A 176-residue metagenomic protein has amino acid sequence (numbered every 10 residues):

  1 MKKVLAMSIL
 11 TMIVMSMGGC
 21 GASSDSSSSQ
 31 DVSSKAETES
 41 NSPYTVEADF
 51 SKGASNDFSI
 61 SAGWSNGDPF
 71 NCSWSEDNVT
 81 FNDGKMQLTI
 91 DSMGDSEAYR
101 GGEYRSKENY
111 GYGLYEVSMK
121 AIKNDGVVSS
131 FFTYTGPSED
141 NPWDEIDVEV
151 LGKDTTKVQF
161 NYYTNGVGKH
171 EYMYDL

Functional and structural regions predicted by a protein language model:
K2-L10: Sec-dependent signal peptide recognition, specifically the positively charged N-region followed immediately by
T11-M12, V127: Repetitive helical segments and hydrophobic/amphipathic motifs
S16-G19: C-terminal motif of bacterial Sec signal peptides marking the signal peptidase cleavage site
G21-S24: Bacterial signal peptide processing site
S26-T38: Ser/Thr-rich, Pro/Gly/Ala-heavy low-complexity intrinsically disordered linkers and tails of secreted extracellular
K35-L176: GH16 jelly-roll
